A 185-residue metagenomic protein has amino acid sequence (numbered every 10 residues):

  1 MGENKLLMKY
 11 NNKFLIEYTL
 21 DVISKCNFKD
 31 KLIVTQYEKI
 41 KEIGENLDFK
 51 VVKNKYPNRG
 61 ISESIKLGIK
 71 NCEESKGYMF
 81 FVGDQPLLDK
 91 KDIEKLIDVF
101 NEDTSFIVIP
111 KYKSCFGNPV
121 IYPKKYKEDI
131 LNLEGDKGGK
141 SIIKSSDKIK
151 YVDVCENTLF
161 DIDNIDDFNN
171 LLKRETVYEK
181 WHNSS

Functional and structural regions predicted by a protein language model:
M1-T35, D98: N-terminal glycine-rich phosphate-binding loop and ensuing alpha1 helix
G2, Y10-F14, T35, K55-E63 (+5 more regions): Residues at secondary-structure transition points
C26-V51: Acidic donor-binding segment of Leloir-type glycosyltransferases
K29-K31, G77, K148: Residues at the starts of beta-strands that form the adenosine-phosphate
L32, Q85, P119-I121, L131 (+2 more regions): A residue-level structural signature of the nucleotidyltransferase/glycosyltransferase Rossmann-like core
K50-N58, V152-C155: Short beta->alpha connector loops at strand-helix junctions that form conserved, small/polar/Pro-enriched
N58-K124, E128: Conserved beta-loop-beta/alpha segment of the NTase-like Rossmann-fold superfamily that binds/positions NTPs
N132-S185: Conserved alpha/beta core of the MobA/IspD/sugar-nucleotide pyrophosphorylase nucleotidyltransferase superfamily
